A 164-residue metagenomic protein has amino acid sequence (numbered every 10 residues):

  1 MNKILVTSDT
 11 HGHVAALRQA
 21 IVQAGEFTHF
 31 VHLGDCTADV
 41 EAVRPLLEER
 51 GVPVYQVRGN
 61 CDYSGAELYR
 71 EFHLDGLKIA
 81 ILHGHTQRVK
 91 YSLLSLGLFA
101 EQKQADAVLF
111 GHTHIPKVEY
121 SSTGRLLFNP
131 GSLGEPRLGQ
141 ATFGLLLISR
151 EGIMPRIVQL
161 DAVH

Functional and structural regions predicted by a protein language model:
M1-R50, D62-L68, Q140-T142, L146-I153 (+1 more regions): N-terminal active-site segment of His-dependent metallophosphoesterases
V6-S8, H29-D35, Y55-N60, A80-H83 (+2 more regions): Active-site neighborhood of phospho(di)ester-bond hydrolases with catalytic His/Asp-centered motifs
H11-A15, T37-E41, C61-A66, Q87-S92 (+2 more regions): Active-site environment of divalent metal-dependent phosphoester hydrolases
V43, F72, I81-H83, A100 (+1 more regions): Generic structural signal for conserved hydrophobic packing positions in ordered secondary structure
R50-P53, G124-R125: A short helix->loop->beta-strand "cap" motif at the edges of active sites that frequently abuts
P53-L94: Helix-adjacent hinge/juxtasegments
E71, K117, L145: Short, surface-exposed charged micro-motifs
D75, L98-Q104, S121, F128-H164: Binuclear metal-dependent phosphoesterase catalytic core
